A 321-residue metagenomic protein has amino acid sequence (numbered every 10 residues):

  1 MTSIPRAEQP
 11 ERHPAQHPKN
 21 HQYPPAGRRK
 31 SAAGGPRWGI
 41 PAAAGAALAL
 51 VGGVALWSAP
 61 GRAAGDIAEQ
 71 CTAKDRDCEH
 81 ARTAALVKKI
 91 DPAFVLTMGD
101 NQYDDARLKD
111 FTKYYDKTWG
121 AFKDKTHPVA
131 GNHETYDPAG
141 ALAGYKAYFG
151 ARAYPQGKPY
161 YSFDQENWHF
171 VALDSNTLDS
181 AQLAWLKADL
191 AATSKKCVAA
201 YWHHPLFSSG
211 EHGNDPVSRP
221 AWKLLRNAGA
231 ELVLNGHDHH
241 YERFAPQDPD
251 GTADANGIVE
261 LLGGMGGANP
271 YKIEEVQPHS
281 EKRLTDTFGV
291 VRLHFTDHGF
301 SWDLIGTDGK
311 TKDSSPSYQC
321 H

Functional and structural regions predicted by a protein language model:
M1-W38: Terminal targeting segments of Actinobacterial cell-envelope proteins
S31-P41, V51-A63, E69: C-terminal region of N-terminal signal peptides and the immediate post-cleavage residues of exported proteins
P60-L86: An acidic-aromatic substrate-binding cleft motif
D66, G99-D100, G131-N132, L173 (+2 more regions): Active-site glycine-centered loops adjacent to acidic/histidine catalytic or metal-binding residues that shape
T72-K74, K88, Y103-C197, G213-L232 (+1 more regions): Extended active-site neighborhood of metal-dependent phosphoesterases/phosphodiesterases
P92-V95, A230: Proline-aspartate-enriched helix->loop->beta-strand connector
D303-K312: Short, solvent-exposed aromatic-acidic interface loops
